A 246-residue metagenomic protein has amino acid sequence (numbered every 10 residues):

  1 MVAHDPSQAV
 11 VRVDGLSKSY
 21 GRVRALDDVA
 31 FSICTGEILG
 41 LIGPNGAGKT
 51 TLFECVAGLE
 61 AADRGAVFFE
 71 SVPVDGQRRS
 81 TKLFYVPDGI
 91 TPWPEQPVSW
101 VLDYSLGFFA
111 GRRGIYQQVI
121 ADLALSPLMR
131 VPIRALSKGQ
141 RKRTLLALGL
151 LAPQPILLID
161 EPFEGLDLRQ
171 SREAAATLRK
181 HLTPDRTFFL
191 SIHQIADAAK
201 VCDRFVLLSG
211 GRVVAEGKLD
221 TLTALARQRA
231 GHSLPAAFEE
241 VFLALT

Functional and structural regions predicted by a protein language model:
I42-P44: The feature captures the beta-strand-to-loop junction immediately N-terminal to the Walker
A57: Helix-to-loop junction immediately C-terminal to a conserved catalytic motif
G65-R79: Conserved ABC transporter NBD signature motif
D103, R113-M129: Conserved ABC ATPase "signature" region
L146: Hydrophobic anchor residue at the start of the ABC signature
L157-E161: Catalytic Walker B motif of ABC-type/P-loop ATPase nucleotide-binding domains
